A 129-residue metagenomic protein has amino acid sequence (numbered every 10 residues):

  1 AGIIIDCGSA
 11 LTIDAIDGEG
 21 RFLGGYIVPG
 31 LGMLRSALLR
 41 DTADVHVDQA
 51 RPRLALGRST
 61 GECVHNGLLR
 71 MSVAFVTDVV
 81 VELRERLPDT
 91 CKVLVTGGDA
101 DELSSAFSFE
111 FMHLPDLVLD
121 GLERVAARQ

Functional and structural regions predicted by a protein language model:
A1-I3, G18-Q129: Nucleotide/phosphate-binding catalytic cleft detector across ATP-hydrolyzing and phosphate-transferring enzymes
L11-I16: Short beta-strand scaffold segments in enzyme catalytic cores
